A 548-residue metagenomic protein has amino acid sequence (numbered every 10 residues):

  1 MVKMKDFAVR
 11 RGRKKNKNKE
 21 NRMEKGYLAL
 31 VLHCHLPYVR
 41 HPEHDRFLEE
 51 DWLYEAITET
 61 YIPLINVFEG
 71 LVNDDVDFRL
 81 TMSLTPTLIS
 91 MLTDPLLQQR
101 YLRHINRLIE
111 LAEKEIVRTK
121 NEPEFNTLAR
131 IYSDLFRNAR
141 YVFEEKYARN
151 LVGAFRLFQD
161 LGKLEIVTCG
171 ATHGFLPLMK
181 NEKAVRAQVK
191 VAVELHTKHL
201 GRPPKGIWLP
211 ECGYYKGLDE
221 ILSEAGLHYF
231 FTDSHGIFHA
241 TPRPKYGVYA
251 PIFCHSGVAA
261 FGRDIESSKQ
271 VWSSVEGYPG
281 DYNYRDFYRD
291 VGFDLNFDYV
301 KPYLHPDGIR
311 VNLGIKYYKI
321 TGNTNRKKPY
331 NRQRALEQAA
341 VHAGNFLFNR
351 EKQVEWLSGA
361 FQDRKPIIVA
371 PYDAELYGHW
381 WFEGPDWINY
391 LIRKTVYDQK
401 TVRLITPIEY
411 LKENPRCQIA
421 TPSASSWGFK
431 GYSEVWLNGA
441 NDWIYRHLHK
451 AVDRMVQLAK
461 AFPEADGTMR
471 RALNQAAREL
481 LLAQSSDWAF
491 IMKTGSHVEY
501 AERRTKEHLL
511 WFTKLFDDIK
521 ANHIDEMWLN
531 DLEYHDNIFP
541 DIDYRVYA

Functional and structural regions predicted by a protein language model:
V9-R13, N18: Short, low-complexity, charge-dense intrinsically disordered segments
E24-R79, L84-R130, K245-A548: Active-site and substrate-binding clefts of carbohydrate-active enzymes
T81-L88, G170, G206-Y215, H235 (+1 more regions): Short, solvent-exposed turn/loop segments enriched in Gly/Ser/Thr/Pro and often Arg
K120-K205: Well-ordered mid-protein domain cores that form the structural environment of catalytic cofactors
V185-L209, N349-Q362, P366-P371: CE4/NodB-like, metal-dependent polysaccharide N-deacetylase domain that modifies extracellular/periplasmic N-acetylated
P204-Y214, D373-Y377, H497: Conserved short loop/turn motifs at secondary-structure junctions
L218-L227: Hydrophobic, small-residue-rich alpha-helical packing segments that form membrane-like cores
H228-A240, L404-T406: His/Asp/Glu-enriched short active-site or ligand-binding loop at hydrolase and phosphoryl-transfer sites
